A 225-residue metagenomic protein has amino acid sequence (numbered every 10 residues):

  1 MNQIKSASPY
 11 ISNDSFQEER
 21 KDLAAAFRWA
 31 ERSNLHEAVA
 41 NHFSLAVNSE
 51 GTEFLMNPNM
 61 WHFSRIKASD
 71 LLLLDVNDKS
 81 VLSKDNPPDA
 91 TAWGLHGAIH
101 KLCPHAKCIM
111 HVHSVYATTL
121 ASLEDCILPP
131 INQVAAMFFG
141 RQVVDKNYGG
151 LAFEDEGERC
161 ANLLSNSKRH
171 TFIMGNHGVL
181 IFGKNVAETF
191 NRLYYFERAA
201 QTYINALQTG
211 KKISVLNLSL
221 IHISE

Functional and structural regions predicted by a protein language model:
M1-S224: Glycine-rich flexible loops
